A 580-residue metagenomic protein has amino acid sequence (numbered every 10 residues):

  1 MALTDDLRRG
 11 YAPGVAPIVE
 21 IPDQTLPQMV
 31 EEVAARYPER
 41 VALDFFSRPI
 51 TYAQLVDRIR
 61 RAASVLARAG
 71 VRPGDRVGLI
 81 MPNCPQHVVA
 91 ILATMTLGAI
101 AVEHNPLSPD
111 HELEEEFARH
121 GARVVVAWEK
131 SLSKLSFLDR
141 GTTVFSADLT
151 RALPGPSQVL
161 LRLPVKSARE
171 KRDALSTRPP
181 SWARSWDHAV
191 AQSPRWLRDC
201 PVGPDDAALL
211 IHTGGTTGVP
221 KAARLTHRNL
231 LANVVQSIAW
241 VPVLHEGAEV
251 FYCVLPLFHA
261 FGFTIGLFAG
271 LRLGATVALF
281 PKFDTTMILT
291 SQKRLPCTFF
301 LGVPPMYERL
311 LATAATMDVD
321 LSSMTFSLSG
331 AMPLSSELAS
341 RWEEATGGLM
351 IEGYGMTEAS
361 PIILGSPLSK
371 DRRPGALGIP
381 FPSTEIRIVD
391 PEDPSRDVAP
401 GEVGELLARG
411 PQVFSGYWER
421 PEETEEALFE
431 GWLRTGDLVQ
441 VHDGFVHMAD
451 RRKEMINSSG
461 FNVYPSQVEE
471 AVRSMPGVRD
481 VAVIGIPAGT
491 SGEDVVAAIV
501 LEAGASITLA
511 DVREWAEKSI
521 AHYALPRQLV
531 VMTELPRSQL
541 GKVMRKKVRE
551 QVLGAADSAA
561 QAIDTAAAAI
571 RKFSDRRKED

Functional and structural regions predicted by a protein language model:
E20-P22, E31, E39-C84, V88-L92 (+3 more regions): Conserved AMP-binding/adenylate-forming core of the ANL superfamily
L66-V71, S193-D205, L210-C253, L273-A275: Conserved adenylate-forming
R68-A69, T96-H188, A503-A505: Structural core segment of the AMP-binding/adenylate-forming
P82, V124-S136, A147-A152, L255 (+5 more regions): Adenylate-forming
S108, E115-E116, V125-K130, G410 (+7 more regions): AMP-binding/adenylate-forming catalytic core of the ANL superfamily
L231-V250, F258-F299, T313-A315: Conserved AMP-binding/adenylation subdomain of ANL enzymes
A275, S327, L334-I351, T357-V446 (+3 more regions): Conserved AMP-binding/adenylate-forming
A521-K542, Q561, T565-A569: AMP-binding/adenylate-forming catalytic domain of the ANL superfamily
